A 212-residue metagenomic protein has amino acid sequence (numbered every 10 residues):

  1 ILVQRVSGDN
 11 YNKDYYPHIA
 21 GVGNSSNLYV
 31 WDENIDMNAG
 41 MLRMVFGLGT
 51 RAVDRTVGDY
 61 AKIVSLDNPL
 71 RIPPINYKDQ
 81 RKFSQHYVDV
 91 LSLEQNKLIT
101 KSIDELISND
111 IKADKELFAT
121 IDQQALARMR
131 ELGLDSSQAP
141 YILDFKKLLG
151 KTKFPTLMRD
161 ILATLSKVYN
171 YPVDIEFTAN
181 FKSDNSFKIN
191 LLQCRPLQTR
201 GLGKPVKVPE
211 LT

Functional and structural regions predicted by a protein language model:
I1-T212: Conserved mixed alpha/beta core segments that line enzyme active sites in large multi-domain catalysts
